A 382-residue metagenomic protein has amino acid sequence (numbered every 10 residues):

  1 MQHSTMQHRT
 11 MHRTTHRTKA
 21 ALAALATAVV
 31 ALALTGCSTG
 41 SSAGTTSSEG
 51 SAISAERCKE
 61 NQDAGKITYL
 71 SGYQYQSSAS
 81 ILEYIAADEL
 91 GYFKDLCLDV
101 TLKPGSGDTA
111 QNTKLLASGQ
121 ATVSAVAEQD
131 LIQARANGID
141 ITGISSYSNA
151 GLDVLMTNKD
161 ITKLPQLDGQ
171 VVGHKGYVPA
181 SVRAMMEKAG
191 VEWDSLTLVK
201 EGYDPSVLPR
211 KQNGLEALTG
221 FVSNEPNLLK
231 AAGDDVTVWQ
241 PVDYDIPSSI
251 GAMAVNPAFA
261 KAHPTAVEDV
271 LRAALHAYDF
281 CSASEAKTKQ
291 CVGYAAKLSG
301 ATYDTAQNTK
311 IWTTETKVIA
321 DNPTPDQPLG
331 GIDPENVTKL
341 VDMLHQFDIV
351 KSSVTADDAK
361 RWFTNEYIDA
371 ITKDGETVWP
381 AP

Functional and structural regions predicted by a protein language model:
H3-L25: Bacterial N-terminal signal peptides that target proteins for export
L32-G36: C-terminal motif of bacterial Sec signal peptides marking the signal peptidase cleavage site
S38-G40: Bacterial signal peptide processing site
G44-G202, S206-Q212, E216, G220 (+1 more regions): Short, glycine-/small- and polar/acidic-enriched structural segments that line small-molecule recognition paths
G91-D95, A189-W193, G233, G300 (+2 more regions): Short helix-capping segments at alpha-helix termini
D204-S206, K211-D304: Pocket-lining segment of extracytoplasmic ligand-binding domains
H263-K351: Secondary-structure end/capping motifs
V337-P382: Conserved C-terminal helix/tail region of periplasmic/extracytoplasmic solute-binding proteins
